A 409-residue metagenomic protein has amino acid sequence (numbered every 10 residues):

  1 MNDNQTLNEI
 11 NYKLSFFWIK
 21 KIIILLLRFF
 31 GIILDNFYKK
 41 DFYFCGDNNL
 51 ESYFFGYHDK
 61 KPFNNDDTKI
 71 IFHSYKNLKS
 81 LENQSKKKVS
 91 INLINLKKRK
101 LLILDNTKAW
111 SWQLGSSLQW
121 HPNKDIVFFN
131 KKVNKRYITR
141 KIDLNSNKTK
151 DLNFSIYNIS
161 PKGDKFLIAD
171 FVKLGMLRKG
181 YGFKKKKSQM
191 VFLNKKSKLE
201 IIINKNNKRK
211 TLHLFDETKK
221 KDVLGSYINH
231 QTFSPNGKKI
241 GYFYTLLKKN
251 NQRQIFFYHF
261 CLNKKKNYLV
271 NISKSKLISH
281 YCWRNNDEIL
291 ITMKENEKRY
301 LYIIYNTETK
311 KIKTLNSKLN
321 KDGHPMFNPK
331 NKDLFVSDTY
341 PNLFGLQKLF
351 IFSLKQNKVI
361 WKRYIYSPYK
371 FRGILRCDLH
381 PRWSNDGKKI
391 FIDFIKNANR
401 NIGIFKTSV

Functional and structural regions predicted by a protein language model:
F17, H73-K87, A169-S197, Y242-Q254 (+3 more regions): Short, conserved, GDST-rich strand-edge loop motifs in beta-rich repeat architectures
Y43-S52, L104-S111, R209-L224, W361-G373: Surface-exposed loop and turn segments in beta-propeller and other repeat-based domains that flank or scaffold
E51-D59, N77-K79, N83-K132: Blade-loop segments of beta-propeller domains
K60-I70, W110, L114-N130, Y157-K165 (+5 more regions): Blade-terminus and WD-like Trp-Asp/Gly-His loop motifs, strongest in beta-propeller folds
L81-I91, K135-R140, M176-R178, K195-E200 (+4 more regions): Structural motif
N106-K198, H213-V223: Asp-box/WD-like beta-propeller blade repeats and closely related beta-sheet repeat scaffolds
L277, N316-M326, K358-R382: Conserved blade-ending motifs and adjacent loop-strand segments that build the rim/top face of beta-propeller domains
R299, N316-Q356: Loop/turn-rich, solvent-exposed surfaces of beta-rich toroidal or solenoidal domains
